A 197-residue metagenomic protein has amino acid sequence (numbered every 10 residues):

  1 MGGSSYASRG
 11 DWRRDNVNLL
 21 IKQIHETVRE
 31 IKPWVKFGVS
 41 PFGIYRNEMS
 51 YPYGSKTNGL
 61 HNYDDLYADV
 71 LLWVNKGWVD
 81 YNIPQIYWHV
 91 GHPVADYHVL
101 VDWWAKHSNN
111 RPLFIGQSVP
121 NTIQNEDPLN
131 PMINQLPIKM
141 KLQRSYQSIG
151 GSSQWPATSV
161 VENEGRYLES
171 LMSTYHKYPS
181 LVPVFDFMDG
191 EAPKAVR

Functional and structural regions predicted by a protein language model:
M1-W78, Y87: Polysaccharide-binding and catalytic clefts of secreted carbohydrate-active enzymes
S4, W34-N58, I86, L100-K139: Active-site clefts of carbohydrate-active enzymes
R9-F37, F42, V94-I123, H176-V184: P-loop/Walker A phosphate-binding loop and immediately adjacent motor/lid segment at beta-alpha junctions
V17-K22, Y63-Y67, D96-V101, N130-K139: Well-ordered, non-membrane alpha-helical segments in soluble/globular domains
Y67-P93, S108-G190: Substrate-binding cleft of secreted/luminal carbohydrate-active enzymes
G190-V196: Proline-enriched interdomain boundary motifs that mark the N-terminal boundary and often initiate the first structured
